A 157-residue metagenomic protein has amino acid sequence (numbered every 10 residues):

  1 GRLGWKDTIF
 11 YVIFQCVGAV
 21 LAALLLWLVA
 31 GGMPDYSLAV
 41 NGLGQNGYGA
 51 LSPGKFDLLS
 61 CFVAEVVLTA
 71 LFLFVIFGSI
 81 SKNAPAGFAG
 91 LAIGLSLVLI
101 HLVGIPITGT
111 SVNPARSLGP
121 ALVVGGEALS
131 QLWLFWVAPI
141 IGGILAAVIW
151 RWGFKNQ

Functional and structural regions predicted by a protein language model:
G1-Q157: Membrane-interface helix-loop junctions and terminal tails of multi-pass membrane proteins
